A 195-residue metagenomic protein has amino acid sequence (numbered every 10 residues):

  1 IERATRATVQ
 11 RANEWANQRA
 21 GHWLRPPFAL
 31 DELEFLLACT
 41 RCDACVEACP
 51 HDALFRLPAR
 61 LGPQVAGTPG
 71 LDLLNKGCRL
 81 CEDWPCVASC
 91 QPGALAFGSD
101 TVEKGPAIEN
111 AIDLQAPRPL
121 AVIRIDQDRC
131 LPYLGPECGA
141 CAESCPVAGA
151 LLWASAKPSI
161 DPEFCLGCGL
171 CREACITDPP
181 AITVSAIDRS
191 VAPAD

Functional and structural regions predicted by a protein language model:
I1-D195: Non-ligating segments of multi-cofactor redox enzymes
